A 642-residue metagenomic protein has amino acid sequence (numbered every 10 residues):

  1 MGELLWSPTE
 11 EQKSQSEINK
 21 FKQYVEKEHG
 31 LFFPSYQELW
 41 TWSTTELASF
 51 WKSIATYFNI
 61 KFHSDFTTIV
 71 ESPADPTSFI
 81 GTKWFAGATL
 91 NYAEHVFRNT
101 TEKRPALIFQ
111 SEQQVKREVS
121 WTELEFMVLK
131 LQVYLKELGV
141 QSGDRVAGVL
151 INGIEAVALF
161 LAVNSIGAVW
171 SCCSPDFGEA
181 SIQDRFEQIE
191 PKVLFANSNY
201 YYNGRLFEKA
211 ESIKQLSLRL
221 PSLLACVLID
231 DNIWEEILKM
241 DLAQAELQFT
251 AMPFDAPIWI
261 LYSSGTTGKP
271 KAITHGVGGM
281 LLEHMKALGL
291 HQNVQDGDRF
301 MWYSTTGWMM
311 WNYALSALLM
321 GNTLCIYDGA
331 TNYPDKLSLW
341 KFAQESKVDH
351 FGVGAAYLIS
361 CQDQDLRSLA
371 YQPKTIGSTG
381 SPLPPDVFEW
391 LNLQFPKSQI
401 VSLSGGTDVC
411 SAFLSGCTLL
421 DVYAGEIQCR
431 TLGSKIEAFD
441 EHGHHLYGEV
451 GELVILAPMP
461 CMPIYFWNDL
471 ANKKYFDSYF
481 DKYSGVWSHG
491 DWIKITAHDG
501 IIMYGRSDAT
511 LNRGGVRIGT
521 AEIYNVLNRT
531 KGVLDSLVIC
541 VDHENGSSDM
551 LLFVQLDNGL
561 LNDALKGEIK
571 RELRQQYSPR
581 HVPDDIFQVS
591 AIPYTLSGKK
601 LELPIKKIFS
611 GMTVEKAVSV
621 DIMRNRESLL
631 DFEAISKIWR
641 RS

Functional and structural regions predicted by a protein language model:
Q37-W42, A93, K103, L107-L161 (+4 more regions): Conserved AMP-binding/adenylate-forming core of the ANL superfamily
K103-P105, L228, K239-Y262, K269 (+2 more regions): Conserved pre-ATP/AMP-binding loop-to-beta segment of ANL
Q113, A196-F254, Q364: ANL superfamily adenylate-forming
C173, F177-S198, N332, Q344 (+9 more regions): AMP-binding/adenylate-forming catalytic core of the ANL superfamily
V193-S212, D328-N332, S346-E389, V401-V409 (+1 more regions): Adenylate-forming
A225-L228, L537-D542, L551-L552, K570-S642: Conserved C-terminal "lid"/linker of ANL adenylate-forming enzymes
L281-R299, M309-D349, Q364: Conserved AMP-binding/adenylation subdomain of ANL enzymes
Q344, T375-L403, T407-G500, S507-T510 (+1 more regions): Conserved AMP-binding/adenylate-forming
